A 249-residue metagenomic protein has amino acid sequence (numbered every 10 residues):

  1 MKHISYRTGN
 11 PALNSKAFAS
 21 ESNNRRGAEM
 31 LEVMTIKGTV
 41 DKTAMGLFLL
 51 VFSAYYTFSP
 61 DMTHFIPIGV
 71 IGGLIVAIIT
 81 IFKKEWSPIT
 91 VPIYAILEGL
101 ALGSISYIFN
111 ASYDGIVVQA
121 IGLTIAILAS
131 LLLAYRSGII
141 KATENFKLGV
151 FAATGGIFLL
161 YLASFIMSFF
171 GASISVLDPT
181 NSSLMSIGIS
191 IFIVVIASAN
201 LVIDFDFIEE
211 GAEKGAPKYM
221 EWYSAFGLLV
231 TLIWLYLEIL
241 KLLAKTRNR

Functional and structural regions predicted by a protein language model:
M1-R249: A hydrophobic alpha-helical transmembrane-helix feature that marks the membrane cores and membrane-interface segments
